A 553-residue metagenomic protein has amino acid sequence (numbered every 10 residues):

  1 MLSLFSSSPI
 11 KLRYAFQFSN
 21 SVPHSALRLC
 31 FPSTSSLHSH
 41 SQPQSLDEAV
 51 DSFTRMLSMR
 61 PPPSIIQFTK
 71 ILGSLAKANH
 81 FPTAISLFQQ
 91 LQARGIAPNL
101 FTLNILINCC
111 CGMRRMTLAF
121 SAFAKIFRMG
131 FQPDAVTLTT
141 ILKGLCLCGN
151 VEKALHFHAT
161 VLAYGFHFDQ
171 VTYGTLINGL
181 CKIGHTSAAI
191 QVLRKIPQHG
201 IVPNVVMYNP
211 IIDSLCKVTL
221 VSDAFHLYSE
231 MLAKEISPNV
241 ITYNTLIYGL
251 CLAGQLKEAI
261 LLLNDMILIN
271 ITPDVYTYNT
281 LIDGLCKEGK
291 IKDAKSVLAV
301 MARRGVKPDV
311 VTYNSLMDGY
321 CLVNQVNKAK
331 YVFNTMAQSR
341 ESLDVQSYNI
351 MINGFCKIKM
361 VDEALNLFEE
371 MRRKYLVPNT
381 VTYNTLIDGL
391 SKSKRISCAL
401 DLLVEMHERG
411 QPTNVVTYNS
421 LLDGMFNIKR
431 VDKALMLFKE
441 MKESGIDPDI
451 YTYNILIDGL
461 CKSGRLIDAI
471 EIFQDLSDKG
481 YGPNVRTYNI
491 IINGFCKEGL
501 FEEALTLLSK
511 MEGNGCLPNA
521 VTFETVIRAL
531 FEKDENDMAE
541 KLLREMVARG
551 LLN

Functional and structural regions predicted by a protein language model:
M1-V171, L180-Q191, K195-Q198, V202-V206 (+9 more regions): N-terminal targeting peptides
S33, A49, S64-T69, A84 (+44 more regions): Pentatricopeptide repeat
R128, H185, Q198, A233 (+10 more regions): Short, conserved catalytic or interaction motifs in soluble domains
M511-N553: C-terminal interaction modules of eukaryotic adaptor/scaffold proteins
